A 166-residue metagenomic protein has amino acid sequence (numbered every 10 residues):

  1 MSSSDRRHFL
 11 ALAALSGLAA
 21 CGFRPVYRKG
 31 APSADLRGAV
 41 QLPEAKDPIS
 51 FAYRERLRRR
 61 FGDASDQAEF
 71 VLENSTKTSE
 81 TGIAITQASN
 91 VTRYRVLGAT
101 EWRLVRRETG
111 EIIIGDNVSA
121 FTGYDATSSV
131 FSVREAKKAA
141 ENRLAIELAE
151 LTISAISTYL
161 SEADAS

Functional and structural regions predicted by a protein language model:
S2-H8: Bacterial N-terminal signal peptides that target proteins for export
H8-F23: N-terminal export signals
A19-R37: Bacterial Sec signal peptide processing site at the extreme N-terminus
A34-E44, S129-S132: Acidic/histidine-rich, surface-exposed loop or edge segments in extracytoplasmic proteins
A39-E73: Post-signal-peptide N-terminal segment of Sec-exported extracytoplasmic proteins
R60, S65-G115, F121-K138, S154: Surface-exposed short loop/turn segments
E135-S166: C-terminal/domain-edge helix-coil "capping" segments
